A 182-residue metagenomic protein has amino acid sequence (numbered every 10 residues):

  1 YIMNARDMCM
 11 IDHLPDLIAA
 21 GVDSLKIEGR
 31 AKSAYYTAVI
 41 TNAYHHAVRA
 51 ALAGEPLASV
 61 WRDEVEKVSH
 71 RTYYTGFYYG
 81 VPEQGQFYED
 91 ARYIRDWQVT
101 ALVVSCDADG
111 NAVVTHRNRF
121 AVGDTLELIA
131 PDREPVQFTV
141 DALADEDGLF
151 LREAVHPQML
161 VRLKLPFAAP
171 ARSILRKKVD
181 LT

Functional and structural regions predicted by a protein language model:
Y1-T182: Surface-exposed amphipathic alpha-helical tracts and adjacent flexible/coil segments at the periphery of soluble enzymes
